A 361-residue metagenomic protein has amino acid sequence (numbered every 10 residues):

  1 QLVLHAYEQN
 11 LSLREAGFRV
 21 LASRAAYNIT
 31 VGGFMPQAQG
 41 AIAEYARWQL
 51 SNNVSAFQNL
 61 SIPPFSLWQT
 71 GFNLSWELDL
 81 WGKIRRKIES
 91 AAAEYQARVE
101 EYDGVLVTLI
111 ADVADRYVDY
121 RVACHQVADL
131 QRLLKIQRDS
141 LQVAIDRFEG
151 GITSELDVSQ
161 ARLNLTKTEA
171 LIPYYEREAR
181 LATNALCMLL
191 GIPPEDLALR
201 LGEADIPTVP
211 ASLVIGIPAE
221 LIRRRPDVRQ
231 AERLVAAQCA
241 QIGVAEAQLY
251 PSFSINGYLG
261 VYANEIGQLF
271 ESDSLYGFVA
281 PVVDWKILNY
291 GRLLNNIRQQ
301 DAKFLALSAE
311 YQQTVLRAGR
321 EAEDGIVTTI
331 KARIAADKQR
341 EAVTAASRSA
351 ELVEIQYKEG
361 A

Functional and structural regions predicted by a protein language model:
L2-H5, Q9-G17, R24, G33-G104 (+3 more regions): Small/polar-residue-enriched beta-strand and adjacent coil segments characteristic of outer-membrane beta-barrel
Q9-N10, G150, E359: Charged, alpha-helical scaffolding/interaction elements associated with membrane systems
A16-T30, V105, L109-R132, I136-D146 (+4 more regions): Amphipathic alpha-helical coiled-coil segments
N28-V31, W48-N52, A170-P173, E195: Secretory-pathway/luminal and periplasmic proteins that interact with or process carbohydrate-rich
I62-W68, L78, G82-V99, V107-I110 (+6 more regions): Short, amphipathic alpha-helical segments
R132-K135, I152-S154, P173-I222, Y258: Short, solvent-exposed, mixed-charge loop/turn linkers that connect secondary-structure elements
S140, A204-D205, S274: Coil residues (strongly favoring Ser/Thr
Q142, E149-E178: Repeat-solenoid scaffold signature
